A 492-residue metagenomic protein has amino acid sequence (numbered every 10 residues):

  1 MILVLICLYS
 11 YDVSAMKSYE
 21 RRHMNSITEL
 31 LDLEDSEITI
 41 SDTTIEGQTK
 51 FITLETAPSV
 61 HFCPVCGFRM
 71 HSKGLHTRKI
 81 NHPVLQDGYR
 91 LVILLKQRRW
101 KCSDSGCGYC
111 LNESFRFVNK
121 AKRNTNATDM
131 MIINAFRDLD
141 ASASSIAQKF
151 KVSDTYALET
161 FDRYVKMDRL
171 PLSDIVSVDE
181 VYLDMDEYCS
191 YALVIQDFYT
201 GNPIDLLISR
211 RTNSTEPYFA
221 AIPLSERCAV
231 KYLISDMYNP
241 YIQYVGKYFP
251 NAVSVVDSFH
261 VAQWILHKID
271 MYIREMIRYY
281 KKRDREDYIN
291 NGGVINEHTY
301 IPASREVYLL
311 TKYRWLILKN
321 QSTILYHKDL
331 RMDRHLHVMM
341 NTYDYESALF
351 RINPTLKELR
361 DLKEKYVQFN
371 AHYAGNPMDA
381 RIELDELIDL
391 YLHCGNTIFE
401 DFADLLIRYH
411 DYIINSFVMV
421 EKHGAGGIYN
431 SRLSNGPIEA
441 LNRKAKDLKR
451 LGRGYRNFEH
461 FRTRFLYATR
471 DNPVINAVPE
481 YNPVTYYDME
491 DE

Functional and structural regions predicted by a protein language model:
I2-C110, S114-F115: Short, conserved DNA-binding cores of transcription-related domains
I2-V13, N81-E187, R227-C228: Short, positively charged, Gly/Tyr-enriched micro-motifs that form contact patches at catalytic or ligand/partner
L3, Y9, E159-Y232, M237-Y244: RNase H-like nuclease fold core
V4-C7, T56, V60, H71 (+5 more regions): Acidic/histidine-rich catalytic cores and adjacent linkers of DNA breakage/strand-transfer/modification proteins
I52, C63, C102, I146 (+5 more regions): Short, conserved catalytic/metal-binding motifs centered on acidic residues
K151-D154, D236-Y241, H260: Gly/Ser/Thr-rich loops at beta-strand to alpha-helix junctions that form or flank small-molecule/cofactor-binding
S190-L193, L266-R278: Short, surface-exposed amphipathic charged segments that create phosphate/polyanion-binding patches used for binding
N251-H267: Inter-helix linker motif
